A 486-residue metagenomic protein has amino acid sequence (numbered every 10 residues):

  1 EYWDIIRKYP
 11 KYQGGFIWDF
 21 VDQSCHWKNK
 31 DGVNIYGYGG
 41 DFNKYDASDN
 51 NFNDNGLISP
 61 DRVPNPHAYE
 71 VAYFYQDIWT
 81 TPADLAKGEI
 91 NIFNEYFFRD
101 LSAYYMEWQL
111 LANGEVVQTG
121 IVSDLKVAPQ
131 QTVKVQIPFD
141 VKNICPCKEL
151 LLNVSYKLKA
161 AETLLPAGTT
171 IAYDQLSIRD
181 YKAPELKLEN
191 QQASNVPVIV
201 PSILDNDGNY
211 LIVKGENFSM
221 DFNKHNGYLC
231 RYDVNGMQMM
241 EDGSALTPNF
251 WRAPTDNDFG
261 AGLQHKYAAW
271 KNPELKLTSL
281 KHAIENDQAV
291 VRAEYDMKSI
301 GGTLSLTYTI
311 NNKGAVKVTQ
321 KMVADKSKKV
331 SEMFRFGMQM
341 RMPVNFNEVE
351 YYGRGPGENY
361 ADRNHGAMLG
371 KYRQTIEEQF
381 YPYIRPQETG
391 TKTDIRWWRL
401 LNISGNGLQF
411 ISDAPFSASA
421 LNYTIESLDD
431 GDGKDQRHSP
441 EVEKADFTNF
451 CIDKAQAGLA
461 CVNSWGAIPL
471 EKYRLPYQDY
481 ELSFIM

Functional and structural regions predicted by a protein language model:
E1-I90, E95-S102, E107-T119: Extended substrate-binding grooves/exosites of carbohydrate-active enzymes
G15, V71, I92, V154 (+3 more regions): Conserved, mostly hydrophobic/aromatic
A86-G88, Y104, V133, L150 (+2 more regions): Hydrophobic core residues within well-ordered beta-strands of beta-rich domains
Y96-D100, A160, K326-K328: Short, acidic/polar linear motifs in exposed loop/turn regions
Y105-M106, L111-E149, Y156, L164: Intrinsically disordered, low-complexity Pro/Gly/Ser/Thr-rich segments with frequent PxxP/GP/PP motifs and embedded
P138-C147, E162, S177-M486: Beta-strand/loop-rich accessory regions of lumenal/periplasmic or secreted enzymes, predominantly carbohydrate-active
T163-L176: Edge beta-strands of extracellular beta-sandwich domains
